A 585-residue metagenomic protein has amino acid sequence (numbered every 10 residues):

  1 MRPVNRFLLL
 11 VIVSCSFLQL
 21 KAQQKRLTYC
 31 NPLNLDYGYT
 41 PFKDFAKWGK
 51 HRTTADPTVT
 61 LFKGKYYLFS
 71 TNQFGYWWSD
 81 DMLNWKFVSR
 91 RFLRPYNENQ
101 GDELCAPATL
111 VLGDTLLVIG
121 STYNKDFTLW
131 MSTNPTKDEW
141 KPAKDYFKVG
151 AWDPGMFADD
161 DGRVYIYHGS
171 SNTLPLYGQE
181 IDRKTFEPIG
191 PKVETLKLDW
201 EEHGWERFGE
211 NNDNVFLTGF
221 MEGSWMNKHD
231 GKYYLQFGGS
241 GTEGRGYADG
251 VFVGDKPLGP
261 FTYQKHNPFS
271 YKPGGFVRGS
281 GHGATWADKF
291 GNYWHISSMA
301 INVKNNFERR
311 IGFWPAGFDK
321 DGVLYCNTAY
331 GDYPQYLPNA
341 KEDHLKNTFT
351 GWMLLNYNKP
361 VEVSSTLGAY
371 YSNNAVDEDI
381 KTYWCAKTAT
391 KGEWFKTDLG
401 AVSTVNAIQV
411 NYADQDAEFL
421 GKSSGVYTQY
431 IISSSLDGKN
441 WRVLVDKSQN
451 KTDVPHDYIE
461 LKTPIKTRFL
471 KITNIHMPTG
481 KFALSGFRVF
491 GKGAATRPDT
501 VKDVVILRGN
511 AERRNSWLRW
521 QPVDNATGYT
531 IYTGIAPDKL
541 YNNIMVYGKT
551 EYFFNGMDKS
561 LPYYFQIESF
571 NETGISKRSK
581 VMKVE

Functional and structural regions predicted by a protein language model:
M1-Q24: Bacterial Sec-dependent N-terminal signal peptides
Q23-F216, K228-G275, F290, S298-D343: Beta-rich carbohydrate-recognition and catalytic domains
Q179, Y430-I432, Y529-I531: Short beta-strand elements bearing conserved aromatic residues within extracellular beta-rich modules
G250, T428, P455-Y458, G548-F553: Short S/T/G- and acidic-enriched coil/turn segments that sit immediately N-terminal to beta-strands in beta-sandwich
D377-V445, P455-K502, A511, R519-Q521 (+3 more regions): Aromatic, loop-rich ligand-recognition surfaces of beta-strand-rich domains
S448-T452, N543-K549: Short beta-strand segments within Ig-like beta-sandwich modules, predominantly Fibronectin type-III
N525-I544: Extracellular low-complexity, O-glycosylation-prone stalks/linkers
F554-I575: Beta-strand-rich modules
